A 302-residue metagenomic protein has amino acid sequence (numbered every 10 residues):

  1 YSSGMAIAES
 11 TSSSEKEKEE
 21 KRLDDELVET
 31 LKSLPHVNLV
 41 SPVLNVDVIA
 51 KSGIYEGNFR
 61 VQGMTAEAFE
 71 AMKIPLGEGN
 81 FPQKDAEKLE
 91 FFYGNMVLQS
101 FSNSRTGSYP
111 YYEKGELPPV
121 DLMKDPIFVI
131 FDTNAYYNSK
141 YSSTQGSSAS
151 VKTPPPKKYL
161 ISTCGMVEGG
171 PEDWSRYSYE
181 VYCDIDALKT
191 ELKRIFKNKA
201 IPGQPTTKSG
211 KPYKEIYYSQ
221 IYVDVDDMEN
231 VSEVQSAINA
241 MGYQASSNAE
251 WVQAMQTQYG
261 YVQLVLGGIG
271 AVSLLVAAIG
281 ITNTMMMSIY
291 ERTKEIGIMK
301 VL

Functional and structural regions predicted by a protein language model:
Y1, G94-M96, G270, A277-G280 (+1 more regions): Glycine-centered small-residue hotspots that permit tight backbone geometry or close packing
Y1-I216, Q220-E233, A240, Q244: Short acidic/glycine-enriched loop/turn elements at secondary-structure junctions
I7, P82, V97, S273 (+2 more regions): Short, flexible micro-motifs
G57-N58, L264-V265, I281: Alpha-helix boundary/capping detector
P75, E90, L266, S273-V276 (+2 more regions): Short glycine- and Lys/Arg-enriched binding-loop motifs that mark or flank ligand-binding interfaces
F101-N103, E191, A277, Y290 (+1 more regions): Active-site-proximal flexible loops/turns
Y213-L275, Y290: Peri-transmembrane interface segments
I279-L302: Interfacial "coupling" helices/loops that link adjacent transmembrane helices in transporter permeases
